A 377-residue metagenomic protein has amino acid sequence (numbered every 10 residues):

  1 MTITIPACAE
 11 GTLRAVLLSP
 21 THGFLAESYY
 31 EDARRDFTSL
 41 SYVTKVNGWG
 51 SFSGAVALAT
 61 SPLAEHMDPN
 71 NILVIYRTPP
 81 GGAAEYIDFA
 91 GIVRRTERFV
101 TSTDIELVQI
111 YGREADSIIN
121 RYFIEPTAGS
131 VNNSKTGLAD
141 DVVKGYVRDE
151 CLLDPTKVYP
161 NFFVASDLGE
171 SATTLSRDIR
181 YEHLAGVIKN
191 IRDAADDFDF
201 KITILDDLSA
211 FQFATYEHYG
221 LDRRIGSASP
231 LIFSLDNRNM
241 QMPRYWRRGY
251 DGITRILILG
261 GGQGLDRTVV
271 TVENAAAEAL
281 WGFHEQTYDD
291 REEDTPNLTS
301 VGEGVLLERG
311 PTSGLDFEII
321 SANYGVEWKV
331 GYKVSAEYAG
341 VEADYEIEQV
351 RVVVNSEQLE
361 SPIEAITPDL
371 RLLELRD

Functional and structural regions predicted by a protein language model:
M1-A139: Beta-strand-rich assembly/attachment modules of structural machines
T2-R14, H22, K189, D193 (+3 more regions): Acidic, small/polar-enriched beta strand-loop surface segments
F37-L40, K157-V158, G331: Short structured motifs
S41-S61, I105-I118, I191, I258 (+3 more regions): Oligomerization/assembly interface segments of phage tail-like spikes and tubes
T44, E97-V100, I202-D206, V354: Short, low-complexity Ser/Thr-rich regulatory SLiMs
L58, E114-D116, I204, G262 (+1 more regions): A mature extracytoplasmic/lumenal domain signature
D68-N71, E125-N132, L231-N237, E273-A275 (+1 more regions): Short intrinsically disordered coil segments
E106-L107, Y111-R248: Charged- and aromatic-enriched interaction segments used to assemble and dock large macromolecular complexes
